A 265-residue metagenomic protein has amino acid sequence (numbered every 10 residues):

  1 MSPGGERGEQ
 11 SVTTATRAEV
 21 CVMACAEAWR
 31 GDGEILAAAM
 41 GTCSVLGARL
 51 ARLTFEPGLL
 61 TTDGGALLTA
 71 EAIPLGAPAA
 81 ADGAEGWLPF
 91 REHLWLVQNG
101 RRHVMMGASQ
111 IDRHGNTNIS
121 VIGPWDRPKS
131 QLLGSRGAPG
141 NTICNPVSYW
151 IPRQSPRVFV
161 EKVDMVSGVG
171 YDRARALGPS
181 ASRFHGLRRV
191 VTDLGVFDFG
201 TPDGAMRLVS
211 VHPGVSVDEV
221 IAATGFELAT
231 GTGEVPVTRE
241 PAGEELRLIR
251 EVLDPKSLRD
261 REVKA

Functional and structural regions predicted by a protein language model:
M1-E9: N-terminal amphipathic/basic-hydrophobic helices that include classical n-h-c signal peptides and signal-anchor
M1-S2, V20-C25, T192-D198: Short amphipathic alpha-helical segments, especially helix-boundary/capping motifs
G8-G83: N-terminal active-site beta-alpha-beta segment that forms phosphate/nucleotide-binding and substrate-recognition loops
M23-A26, D218-I221, L246-R250: Generic detector of well-ordered alpha-helical segments enriched in charged/polar residues, highlighting helical
A28, T54, F197-G200, A223-E227 (+2 more regions): Change "in soluble alpha/beta enzymes" to "in soluble alpha/beta proteins
R30-D32, G100, E244: Short, charged helix-to-loop "capping" segments that act as catalytic/coupling loops
P74-G233, V237, P241: Conserved phosphate- and dinucleotide-binding cores of soluble alpha/beta proteins, encompassing both enzyme active
A223, G231-A265: A conserved C-terminal secondary-structure "cap"
